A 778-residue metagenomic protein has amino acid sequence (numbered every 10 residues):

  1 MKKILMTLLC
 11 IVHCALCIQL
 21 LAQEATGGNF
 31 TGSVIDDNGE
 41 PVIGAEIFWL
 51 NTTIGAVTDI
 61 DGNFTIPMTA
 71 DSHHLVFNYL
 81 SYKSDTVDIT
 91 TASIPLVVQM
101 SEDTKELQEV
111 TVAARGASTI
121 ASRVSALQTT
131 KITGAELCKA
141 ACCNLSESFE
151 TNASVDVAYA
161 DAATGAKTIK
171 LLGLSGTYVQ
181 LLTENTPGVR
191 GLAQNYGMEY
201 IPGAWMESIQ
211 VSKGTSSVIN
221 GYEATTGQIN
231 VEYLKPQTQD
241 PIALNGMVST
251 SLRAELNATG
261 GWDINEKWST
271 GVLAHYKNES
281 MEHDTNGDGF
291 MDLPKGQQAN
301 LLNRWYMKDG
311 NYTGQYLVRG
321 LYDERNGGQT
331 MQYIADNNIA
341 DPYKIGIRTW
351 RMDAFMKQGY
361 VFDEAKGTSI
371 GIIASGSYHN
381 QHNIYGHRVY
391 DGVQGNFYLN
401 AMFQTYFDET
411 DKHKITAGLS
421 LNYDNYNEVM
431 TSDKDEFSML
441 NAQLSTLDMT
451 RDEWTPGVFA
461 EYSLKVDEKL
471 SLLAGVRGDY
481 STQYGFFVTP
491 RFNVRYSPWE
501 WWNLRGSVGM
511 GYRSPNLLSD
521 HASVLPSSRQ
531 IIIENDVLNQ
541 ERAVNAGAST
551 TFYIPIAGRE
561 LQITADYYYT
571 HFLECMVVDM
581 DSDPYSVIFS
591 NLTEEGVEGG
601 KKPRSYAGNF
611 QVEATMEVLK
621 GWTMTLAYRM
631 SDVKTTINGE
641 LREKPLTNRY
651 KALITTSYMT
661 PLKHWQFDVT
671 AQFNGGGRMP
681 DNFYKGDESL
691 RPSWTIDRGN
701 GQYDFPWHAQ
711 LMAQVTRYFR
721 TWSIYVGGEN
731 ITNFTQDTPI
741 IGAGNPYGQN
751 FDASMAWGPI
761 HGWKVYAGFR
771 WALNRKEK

Functional and structural regions predicted by a protein language model:
G27, S33-E40, A45-L50, V76-Y82 (+3 more regions): Short, acidic, small-residue-rich periplasmic hinge/interaction motif at the N-terminus of Gram-negative outer-membrane
F64-P67, T186-K213, L301: Short acidic/polar hinge/loop motifs at secondary-structure boundaries that mediate gating or recognition
P67, S146-P187: Extracytoplasmic beta-strand/coil segments of soluble accessory domains associated with Gram-negative outer-membrane
S93-Q99, L145-S148, K167-K170, L182 (+5 more regions): N-terminal periplasmic accessory domains that precede and gate Gram-negative outer-membrane beta-barrel machines
E279-N300, Y306-I370, G376-N396: Flexible loop and strand-edge segments within Gram-negative outer membrane beta-barrel domains
G371-S375, H379-H382, S497, R505 (+2 more regions): Membrane-embedded beta-barrel scaffold of Gram-negative outer-membrane proteins
K465-K469, I563, Y568-H571, S590-Y684 (+1 more regions): Gram-negative outer-membrane beta-barrel transporters
V578, F673-R691, T716-K778: C-terminal beta-signal and adjacent terminal beta-strands/loops of Gram-negative outer-membrane beta-barrel proteins
